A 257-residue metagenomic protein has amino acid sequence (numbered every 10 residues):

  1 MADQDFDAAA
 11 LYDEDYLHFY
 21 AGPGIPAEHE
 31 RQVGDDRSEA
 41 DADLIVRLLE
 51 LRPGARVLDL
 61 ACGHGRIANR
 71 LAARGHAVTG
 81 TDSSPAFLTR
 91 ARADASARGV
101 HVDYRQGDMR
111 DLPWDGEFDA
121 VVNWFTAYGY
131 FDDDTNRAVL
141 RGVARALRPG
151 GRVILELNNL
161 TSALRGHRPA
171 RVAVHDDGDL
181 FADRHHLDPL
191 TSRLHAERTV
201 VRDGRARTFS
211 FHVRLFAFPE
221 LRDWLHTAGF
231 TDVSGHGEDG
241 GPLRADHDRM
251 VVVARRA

Functional and structural regions predicted by a protein language model:
M1-P53: Conserved class I S-adenosyl-L-methionine
G54-A61: Conserved class I S-adenosyl-L-methionine
R56, G150-R152: Short glycine-centered segments of the SAM/dcSAM-binding site in methyltransferase folds
R66-D111: Class I SAM-dependent methyltransferase SAM/SAH-binding core
P113-A120: A short acidic, Gly/Pro-enriched loop at the edge of an enzyme's catalytic core that lines a small-molecule cofactor
D134, I154-W224: SAM-dependent methyltransferase
R137-P149: A short glycine-rich, Lys/Arg-flanked "PGG" loop and its adjoining helix->strand segment in the class I
F218-A257: C-terminal lobe and adjacent flexible extensions of AdoMet/dcAdoMet transferase-like proteins
